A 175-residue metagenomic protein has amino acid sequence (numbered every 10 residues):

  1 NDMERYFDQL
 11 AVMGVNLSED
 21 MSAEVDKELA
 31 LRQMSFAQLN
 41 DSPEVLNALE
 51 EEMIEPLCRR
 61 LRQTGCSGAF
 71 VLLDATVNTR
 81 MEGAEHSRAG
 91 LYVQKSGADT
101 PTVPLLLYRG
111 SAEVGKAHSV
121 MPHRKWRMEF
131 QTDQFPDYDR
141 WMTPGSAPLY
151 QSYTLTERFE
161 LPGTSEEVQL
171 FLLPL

Functional and structural regions predicted by a protein language model:
N1-A48, G65-S67: Juxtamembrane extracytoplasmic/periplasmic/luminal helical "stalk" adjacent to the first N-terminal
M13-L17, P56, D137-R140: Amphipathic alpha-helical segments that form well-ordered structural scaffolds and often line/cohere around active
S22, I54-T64, S146, G163: Short regulatory alpha-helical segment in sensory/regulatory domains of signaling proteins that mediates
L46-M53, Q151-Y153: Short linear interaction motifs
T64-G68, Y150-Q151: Loop/turn elements at helix/coil->beta-strand transitions in domains of secreted/extracellular proteins
A69-V77: Short hydrophobic alpha-helical segments used for membrane anchoring or interfacial signaling
N78-R109, K116-A117: Amphipathic coiled-coil signal-relay and dimerization helices
S111-L175: Extracytoplasmic/periplasmic ligand-binding sensor regions of membrane-associated signaling proteins
